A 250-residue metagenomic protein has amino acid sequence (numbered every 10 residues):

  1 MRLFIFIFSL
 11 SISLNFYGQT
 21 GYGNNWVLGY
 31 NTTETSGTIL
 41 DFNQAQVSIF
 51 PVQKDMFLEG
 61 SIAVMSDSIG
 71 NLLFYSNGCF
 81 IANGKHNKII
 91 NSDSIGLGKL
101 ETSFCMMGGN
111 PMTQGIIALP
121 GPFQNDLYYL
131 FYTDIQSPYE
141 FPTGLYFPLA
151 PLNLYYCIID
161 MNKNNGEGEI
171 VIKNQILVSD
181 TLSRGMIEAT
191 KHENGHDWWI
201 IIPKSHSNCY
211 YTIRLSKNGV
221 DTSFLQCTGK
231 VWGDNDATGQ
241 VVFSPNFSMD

Functional and structural regions predicted by a protein language model:
M1-G23: Bacterial Sec-dependent N-terminal signal peptides
T20-M112, L119-F123, Y132-I170: Beta-propeller domains
V52-F57, I176-T181, T228-N235: Surface loop/turn motifs at the tips and blade-to-blade linkers of beta-strand repeat domains
V64, I116, M186-T190, V241: Hydrophobic core register within WD40 beta-propeller blades
S66-I69, P120-N125, K191-H196, P245-S248: Residue-level detector of Asp-centered blade-edge/turn motifs that repeat once per structural unit in beta-propeller
I90-G96, G166-S179, D221-K230: Beta-propeller fold detector
D126-Y128, P151-L154, G168-I170, W198 (+2 more regions): Repetitive beta-architecture junctions, highlighting loop-to-beta-strand starts across blade-like repeats
E193-D250: Beta-propeller domains
